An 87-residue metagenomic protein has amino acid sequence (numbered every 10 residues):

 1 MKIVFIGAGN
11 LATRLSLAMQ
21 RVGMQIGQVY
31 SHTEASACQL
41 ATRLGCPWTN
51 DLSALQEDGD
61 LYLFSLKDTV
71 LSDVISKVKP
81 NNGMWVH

Functional and structural regions predicted by a protein language model:
M1-T49: NAD(P)+-binding Rossmann beta1-loop-alpha1 motif at the extreme N-terminus of oxidoreductases
L44, N50-H87: Rossmann-like NAD(P)(H) cofactor-binding subdomain of soluble oxidoreductases
